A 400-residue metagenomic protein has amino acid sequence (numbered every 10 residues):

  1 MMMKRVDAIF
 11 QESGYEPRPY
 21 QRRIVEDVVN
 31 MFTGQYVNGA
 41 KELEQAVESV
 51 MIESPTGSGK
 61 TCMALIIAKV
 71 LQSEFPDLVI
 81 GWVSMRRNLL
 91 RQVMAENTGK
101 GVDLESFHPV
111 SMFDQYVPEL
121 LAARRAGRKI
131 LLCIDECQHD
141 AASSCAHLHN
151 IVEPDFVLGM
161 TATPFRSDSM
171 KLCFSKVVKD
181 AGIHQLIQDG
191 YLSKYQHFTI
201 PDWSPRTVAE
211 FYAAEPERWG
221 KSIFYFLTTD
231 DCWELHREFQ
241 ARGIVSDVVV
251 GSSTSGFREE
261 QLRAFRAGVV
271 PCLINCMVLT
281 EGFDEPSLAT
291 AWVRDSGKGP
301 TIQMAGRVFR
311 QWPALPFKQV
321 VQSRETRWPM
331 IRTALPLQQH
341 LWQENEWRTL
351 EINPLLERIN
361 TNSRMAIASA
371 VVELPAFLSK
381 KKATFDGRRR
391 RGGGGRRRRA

Functional and structural regions predicted by a protein language model:
G14-E42: N-terminal pre-P-loop "Q-motif" helix
G39-I67: Walker A/P-loop
T56, T61-I66, V70, P76-N97 (+1 more regions): Conserved Walker A/P-loop ATP-binding site and its immediately adjacent core in helicase/helicase-like ATPase domains
S84-L89, F107-E119, H139-A142, L227-D230 (+2 more regions): Conserved helicase motor
L131, Q138, G251-E346: Conserved RecA-like P-loop NTPase helicase motor core
Q138-L192: Post-DEXD/H (motif II) to motif III coupling segment of the RecA-like Helicase ATP-binding lobe
V177-H236: Conserved interdomain linker/interface between the two RecA-like ATPase lobes of SF2 helicase motors
H184-S193, R310-R389: A conserved SF2-helicase RecA2
